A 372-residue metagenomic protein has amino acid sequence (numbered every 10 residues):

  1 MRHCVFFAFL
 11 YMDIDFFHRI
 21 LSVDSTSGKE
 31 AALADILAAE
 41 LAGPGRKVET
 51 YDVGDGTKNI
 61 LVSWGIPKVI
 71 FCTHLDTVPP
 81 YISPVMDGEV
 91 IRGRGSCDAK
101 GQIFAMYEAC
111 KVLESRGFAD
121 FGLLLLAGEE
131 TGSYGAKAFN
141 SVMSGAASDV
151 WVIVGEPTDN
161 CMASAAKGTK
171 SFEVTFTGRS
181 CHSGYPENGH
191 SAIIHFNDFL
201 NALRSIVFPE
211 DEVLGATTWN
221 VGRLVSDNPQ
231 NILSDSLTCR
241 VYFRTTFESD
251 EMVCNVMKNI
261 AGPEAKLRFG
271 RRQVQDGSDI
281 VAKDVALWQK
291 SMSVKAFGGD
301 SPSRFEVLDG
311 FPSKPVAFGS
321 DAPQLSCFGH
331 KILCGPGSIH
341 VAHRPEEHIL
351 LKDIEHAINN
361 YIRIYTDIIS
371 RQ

Functional and structural regions predicted by a protein language model:
F6-S96, F118: Acidic/His- and Gly-rich active-site-bordering loop/insert found across diverse amide/peptide-bond hydrolases
S25-T26, E49, V150, P157-T158 (+2 more regions): Metal-dependent amide/peptide-bond hydrolase catalytic core, centered on the "pita-bread" metallohydrolase fold
A31-D35, I103, C254, A282: Short, surface-exposed alpha-helical segments at coil->helix boundaries
V69-F71, L124, W151-I153, I332-C334: Hydrophobic/aromatic beta-strand patches that form the interior of the parallel beta-sheet core in alpha/beta enzyme
P79-P80, V90-A105, H182, C334: Glycine/serine-rich anion-binding loops at beta->alpha junctions that coordinate negatively charged ligand groups
G93-F104, E130, H190-I193, H348-E355: Short, conserved micro-motifs enriched in small and acidic residues
F104-S171, D211: Acidic/histidine-rich catalytic neighborhood of metal-dependent amide-processing enzymes
